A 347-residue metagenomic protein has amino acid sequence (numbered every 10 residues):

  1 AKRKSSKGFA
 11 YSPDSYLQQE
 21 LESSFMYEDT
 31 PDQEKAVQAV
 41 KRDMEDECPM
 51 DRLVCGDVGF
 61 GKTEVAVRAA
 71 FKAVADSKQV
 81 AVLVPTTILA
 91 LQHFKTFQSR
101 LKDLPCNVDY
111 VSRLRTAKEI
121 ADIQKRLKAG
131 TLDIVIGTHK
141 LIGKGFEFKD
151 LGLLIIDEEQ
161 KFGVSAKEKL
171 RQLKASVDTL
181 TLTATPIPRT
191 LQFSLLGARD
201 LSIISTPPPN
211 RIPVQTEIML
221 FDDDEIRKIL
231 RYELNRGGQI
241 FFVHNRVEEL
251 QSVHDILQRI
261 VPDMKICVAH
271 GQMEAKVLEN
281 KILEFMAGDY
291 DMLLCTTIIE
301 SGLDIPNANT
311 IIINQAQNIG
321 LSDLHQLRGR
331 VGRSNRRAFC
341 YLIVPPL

Functional and structural regions predicted by a protein language model:
A1-R3: Conserved catalytic alpha/beta cores of large enzymes that bind or transform nucleotide phosphates and polynucleotides
S5-F9, S23, Y27, K35-Q38 (+1 more regions): Inter-lobe coupling/hinge segments of SF2-like helicase ATPases
P13-F25: Conserved adenine-nucleotide phosphate-binding loops and their immediately adjacent elements
